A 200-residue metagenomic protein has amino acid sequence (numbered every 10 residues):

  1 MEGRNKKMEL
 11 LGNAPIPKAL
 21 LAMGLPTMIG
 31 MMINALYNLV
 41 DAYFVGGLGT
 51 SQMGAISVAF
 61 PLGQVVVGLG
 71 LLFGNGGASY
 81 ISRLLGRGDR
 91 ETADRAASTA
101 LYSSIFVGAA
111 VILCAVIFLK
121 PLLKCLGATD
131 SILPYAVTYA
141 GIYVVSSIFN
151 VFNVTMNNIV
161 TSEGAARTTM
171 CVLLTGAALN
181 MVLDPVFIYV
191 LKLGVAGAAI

Functional and structural regions predicted by a protein language model:
M1-G24, I81-I148, V182, I188-I200: Short alpha-helical transmembrane segments in multi-pass integral membrane proteins
N13, P17-L36, V40, L62-L69 (+2 more regions): Residue-level signal for short hydrophobic patches within transmembrane helices of multi-pass membrane transporters
M28, M32, L36, V40 (+6 more regions): Generic alpha-helical transmembrane segments of integral inner-membrane proteins, especially permease/transport modules
M32, L36-G54, L123-D130, V186-L193: Helix-terminus/linker motif at the lipid-water interface of multi-pass membrane proteins
D41-A42, A78-S79, K120, V154-N157 (+1 more regions): Interfacial helix-capping/hinge residues at the ends of transmembrane alpha-helices
V45-Q64, D130-T138, V195-I200: Interfacial/gating helices of multi-pass transporter permease domains
M53-L113, N150-T169: Small-residue-rich hydrophobic transmembrane alpha-helices
S104, I159-V182, A196-I200: Alpha-helical transmembrane segments of multi-pass membrane transporters/permeases
